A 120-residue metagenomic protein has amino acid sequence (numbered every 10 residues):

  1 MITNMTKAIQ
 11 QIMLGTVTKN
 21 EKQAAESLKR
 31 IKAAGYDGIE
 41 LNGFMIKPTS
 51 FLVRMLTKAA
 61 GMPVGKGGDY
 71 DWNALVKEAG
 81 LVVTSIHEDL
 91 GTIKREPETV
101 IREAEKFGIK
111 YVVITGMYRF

Functional and structural regions predicted by a protein language model:
M1-Y111: N-terminal pre-domain/capping segments
V113-T115: Short beta-strand elements of ligand-binding domains
M117-F120: Surface-exposed cleft-lining segments at the edges of enzyme active sites
